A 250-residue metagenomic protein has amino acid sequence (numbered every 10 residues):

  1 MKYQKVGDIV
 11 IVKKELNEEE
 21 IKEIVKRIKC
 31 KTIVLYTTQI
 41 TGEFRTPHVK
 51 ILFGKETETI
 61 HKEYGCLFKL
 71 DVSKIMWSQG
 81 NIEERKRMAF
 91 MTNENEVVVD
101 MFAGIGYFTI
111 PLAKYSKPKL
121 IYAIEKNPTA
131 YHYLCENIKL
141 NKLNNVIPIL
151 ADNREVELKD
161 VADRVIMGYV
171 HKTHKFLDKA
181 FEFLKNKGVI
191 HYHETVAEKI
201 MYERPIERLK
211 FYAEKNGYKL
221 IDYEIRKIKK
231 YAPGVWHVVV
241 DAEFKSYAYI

Functional and structural regions predicted by a protein language model:
M1-I250: SAM-dependent transferase fold signal centered on methyltransferase-like domains, encompassing both Class I
